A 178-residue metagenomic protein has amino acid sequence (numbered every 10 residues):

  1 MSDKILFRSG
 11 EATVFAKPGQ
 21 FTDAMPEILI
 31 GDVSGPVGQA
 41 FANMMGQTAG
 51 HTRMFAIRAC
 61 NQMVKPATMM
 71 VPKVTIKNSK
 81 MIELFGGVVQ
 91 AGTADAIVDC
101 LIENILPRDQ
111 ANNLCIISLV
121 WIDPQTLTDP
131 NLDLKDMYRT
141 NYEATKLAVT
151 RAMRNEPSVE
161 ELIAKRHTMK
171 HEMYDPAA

Functional and structural regions predicted by a protein language model:
M1-A178: Accessory interaction regions appended to the cores of large information-processing enzymes
